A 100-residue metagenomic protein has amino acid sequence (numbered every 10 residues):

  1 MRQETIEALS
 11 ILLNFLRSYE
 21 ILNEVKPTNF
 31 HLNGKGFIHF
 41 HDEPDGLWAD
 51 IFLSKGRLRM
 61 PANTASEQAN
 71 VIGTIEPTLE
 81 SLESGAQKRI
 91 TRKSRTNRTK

Functional and structural regions predicted by a protein language model:
M1-K100: Charge-dense, helix-prone N-terminal extensions
